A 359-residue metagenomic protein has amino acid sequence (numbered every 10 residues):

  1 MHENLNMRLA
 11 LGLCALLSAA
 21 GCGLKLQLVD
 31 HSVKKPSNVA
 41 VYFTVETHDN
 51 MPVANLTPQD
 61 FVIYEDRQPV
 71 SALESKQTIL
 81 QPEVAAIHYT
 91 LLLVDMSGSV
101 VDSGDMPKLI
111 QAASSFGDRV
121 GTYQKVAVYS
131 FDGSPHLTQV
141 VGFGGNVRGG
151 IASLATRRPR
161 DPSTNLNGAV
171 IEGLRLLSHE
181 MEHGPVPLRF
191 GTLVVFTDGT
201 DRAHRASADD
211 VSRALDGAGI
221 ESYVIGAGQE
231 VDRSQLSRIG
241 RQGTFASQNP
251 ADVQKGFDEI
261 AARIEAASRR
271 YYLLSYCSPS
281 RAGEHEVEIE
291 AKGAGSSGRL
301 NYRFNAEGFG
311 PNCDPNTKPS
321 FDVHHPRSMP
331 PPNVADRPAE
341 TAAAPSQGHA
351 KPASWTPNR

Functional and structural regions predicted by a protein language model:
H2-L11: Bacterial N-terminal signal peptides that target proteins for export
A20-G21: C-terminal motif of bacterial Sec signal peptides marking the signal peptidase cleavage site
L26-L91, M96-D105: Acidic, polar low-complexity linker/tail segments
K35-V39, N249-A343, P357-N358: C-terminal "exit" segments of structured domains
T57, K76-Y89, G98-V126, V141-N146 (+2 more regions): …and closely analogous acidic/polar surface helices at protein-protein or active-site interfaces in A-domain-like
F61, D95-S97, L109, V128-F131 (+5 more regions): DG-centered beta-turn motif at the end of beta-strands
S114, H136-Q139, G149-G191, R202 (+2 more regions): Von Willebrand factor
F196-R241, F245-Q248, F257-I260: VWA/integrin I-like adhesion module and closely mimicked acidic/polar interface patches used
